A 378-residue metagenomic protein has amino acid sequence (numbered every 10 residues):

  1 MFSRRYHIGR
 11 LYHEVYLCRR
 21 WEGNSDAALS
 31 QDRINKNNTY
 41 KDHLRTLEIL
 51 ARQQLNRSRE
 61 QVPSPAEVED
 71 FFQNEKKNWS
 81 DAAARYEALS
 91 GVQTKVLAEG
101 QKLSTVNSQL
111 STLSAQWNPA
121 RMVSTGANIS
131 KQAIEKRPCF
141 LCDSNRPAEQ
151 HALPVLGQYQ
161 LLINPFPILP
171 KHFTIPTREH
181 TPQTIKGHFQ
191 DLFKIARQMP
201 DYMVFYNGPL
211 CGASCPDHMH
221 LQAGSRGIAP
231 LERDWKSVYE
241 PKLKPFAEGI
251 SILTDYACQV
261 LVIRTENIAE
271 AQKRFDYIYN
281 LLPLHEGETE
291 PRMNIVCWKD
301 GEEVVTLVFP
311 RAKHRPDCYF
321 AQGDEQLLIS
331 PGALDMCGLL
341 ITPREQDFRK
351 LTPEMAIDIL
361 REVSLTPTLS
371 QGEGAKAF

Functional and structural regions predicted by a protein language model:
M1-D191, S214, R226-S364, F378: Active-site microenvironments that recognize anionic phosphate/pyrophosphate groups
P176, D217-M219, L369: Single, functionally critical "micro-switch" positions that shape active/binding sites and transmembrane helices
I195: An anion-binding catalytic pocket shared by soluble metabolic enzymes
Q198-E232: Active-site beta-strand/loop microenvironment that shapes enzyme catalytic pockets
G372-A375: A cross-taxon signal for low-complexity, glycine/charged-rich
